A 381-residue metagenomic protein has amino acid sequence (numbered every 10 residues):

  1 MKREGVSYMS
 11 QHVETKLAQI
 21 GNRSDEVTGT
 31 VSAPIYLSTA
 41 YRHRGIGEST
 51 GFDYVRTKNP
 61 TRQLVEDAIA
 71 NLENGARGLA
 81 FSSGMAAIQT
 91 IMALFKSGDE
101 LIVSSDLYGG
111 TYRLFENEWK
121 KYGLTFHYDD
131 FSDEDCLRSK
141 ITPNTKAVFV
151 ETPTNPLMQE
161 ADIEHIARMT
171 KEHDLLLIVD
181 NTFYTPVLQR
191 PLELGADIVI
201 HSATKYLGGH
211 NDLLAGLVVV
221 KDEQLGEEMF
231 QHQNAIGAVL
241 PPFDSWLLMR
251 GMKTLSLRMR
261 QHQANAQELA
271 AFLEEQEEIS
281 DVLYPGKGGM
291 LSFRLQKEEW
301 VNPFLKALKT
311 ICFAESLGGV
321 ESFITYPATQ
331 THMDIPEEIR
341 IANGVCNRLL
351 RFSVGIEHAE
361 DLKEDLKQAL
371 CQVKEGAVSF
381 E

Functional and structural regions predicted by a protein language model:
K2-N59, V65-A68: N-terminal "arm"/small-domain region of PLP-dependent enzymes with the aminotransferase-like
Q19, L79-E278, L283: Conserved PLP-enzyme active-site core in the AAT-like
I35, R44-L64, I324-R348: Glycine-rich phosphate/pyrophosphate-binding loop and adjacent beta-alpha nucleotide/cofactor-binding cores
A40-Q89, L94, G110-N117: Conserved N-terminal alpha-helix of the aminotransferase class I/II PLP-enzyme fold
E116, T125, P143, R258 (+1 more regions): PLP-dependent enzyme catalytic core of the Aspartate aminotransferase-like
I236-G237, L308-S316, A369-S379: A common structural junction motif
R250-L257, G289-Q296, L350-G355: Short, well-ordered beta-strand elements within core beta-sheets of diverse protein domains
Q267-S322, I335-I341, E381: Conserved small-domain helix->loop->beta segment predominantly found in fold-type I
